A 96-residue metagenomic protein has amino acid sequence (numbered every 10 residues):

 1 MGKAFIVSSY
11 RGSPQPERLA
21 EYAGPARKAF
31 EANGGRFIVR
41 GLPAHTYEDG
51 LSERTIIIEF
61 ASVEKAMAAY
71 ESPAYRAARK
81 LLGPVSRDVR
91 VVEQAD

Functional and structural regions predicted by a protein language model:
M1-R54, A61-E71, Q94-D96: Short S/T/G/P-rich N-terminal loop/turn motif that feeds into the first structured element of a domain
A66-R90: C-terminal structural segments of small proteins and small subunits
